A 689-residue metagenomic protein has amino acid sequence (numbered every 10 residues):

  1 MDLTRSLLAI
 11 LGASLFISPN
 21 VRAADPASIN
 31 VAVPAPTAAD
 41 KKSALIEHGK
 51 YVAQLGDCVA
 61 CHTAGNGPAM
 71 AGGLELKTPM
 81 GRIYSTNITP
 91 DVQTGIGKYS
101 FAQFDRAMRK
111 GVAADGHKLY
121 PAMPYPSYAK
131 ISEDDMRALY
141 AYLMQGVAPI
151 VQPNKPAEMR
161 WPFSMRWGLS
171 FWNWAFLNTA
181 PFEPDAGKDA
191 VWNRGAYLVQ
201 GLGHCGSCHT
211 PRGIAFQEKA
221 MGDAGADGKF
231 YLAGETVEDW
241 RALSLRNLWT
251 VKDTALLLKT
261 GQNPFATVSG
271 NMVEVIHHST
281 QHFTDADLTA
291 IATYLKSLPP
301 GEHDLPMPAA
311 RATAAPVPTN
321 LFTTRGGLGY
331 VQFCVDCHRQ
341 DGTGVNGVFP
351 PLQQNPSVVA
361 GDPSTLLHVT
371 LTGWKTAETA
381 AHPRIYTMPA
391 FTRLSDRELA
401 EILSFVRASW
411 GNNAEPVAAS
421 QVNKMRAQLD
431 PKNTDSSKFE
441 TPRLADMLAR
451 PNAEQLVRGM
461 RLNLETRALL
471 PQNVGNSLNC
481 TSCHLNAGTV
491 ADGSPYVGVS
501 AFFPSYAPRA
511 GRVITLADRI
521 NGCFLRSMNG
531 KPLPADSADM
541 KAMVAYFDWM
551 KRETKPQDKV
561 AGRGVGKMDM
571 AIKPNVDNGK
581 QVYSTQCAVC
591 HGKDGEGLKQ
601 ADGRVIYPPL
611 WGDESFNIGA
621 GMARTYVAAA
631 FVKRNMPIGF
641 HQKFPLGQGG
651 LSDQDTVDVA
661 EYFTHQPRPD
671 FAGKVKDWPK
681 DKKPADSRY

Functional and structural regions predicted by a protein language model:
D2-A44, I83-T86, A107, V112-D115 (+8 more regions): Post-cleavage N-terminal segment of exported redox proteins
A32-P36, E47-H48, L55, A60-T63 (+12 more regions): Sequence context of c-type cytochrome heme-c attachment sites
K42-A64, A69-K77, N173-W174, E183-G213 (+7 more regions): Sequence/structural segment immediately N-terminal to covalent heme-attachment motifs in c-type and related
I46, K50, V59-H62, D105 (+18 more regions): Non-transmembrane alpha-helical segments in soluble domains of secreted/periplasmic/extracellular proteins
T63-A64, A69-L74, G116-L119, I150-A157 (+11 more regions): Short, solvent-exposed loop/turn and secondary-structure capping segments
L76, R82-Y99, Q103, R109-D134 (+11 more regions): Axial heme c-ligation environment in periplasmic c-type cytochrome domains
A196, S207, G213, E218-T343 (+1 more regions): Extended non-catalytic domains of envelope/secretory-pathway proteins
V675-D677, K683-Y689: Conserved non-transmembrane functional hotspots
